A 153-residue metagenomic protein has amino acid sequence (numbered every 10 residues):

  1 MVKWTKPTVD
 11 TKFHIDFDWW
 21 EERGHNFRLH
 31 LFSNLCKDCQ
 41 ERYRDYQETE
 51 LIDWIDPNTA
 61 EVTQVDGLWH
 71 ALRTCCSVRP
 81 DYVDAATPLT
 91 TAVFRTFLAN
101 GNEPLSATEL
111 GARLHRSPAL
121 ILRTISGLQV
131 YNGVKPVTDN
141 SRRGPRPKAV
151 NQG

Functional and structural regions predicted by a protein language model:
M1-E48: DNA-contacting interfaces and partner/effector-binding or oligomerization modules in DNA-centric proteins
N26, H30, G67-A71, L120: Exposed alpha-helical structural elements
C39-N102: Short basic alpha-helical hairpin corresponding to helix-turn-helix/winged-helix-like nucleic-acid-binding
S106-L114: A short acidic, leucine-rich amphipathic alpha-helix
H115-G127: Short amphipathic alpha-helical interaction segments
N132-G153: Short Lys/Arg-enriched helix C-cap and helix-to-coil transition segments that create basic nucleic-acid-contact patches
